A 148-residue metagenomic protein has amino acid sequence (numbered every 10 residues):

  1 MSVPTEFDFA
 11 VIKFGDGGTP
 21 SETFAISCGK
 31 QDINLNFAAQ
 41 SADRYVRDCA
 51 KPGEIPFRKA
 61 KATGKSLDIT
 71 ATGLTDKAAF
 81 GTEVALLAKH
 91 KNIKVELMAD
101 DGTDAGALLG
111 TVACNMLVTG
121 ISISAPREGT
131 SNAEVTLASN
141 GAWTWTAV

Functional and structural regions predicted by a protein language model:
M1-F9, G141-V148: Compositionally biased, intrinsically disordered low-complexity segments enriched in polar/Pro/Gly and often Gln
S2-T72, T111-S131: Solvent-exposed edge beta-strands and adjacent loop segments that serve as assembly or binding interfaces
T23-I26, T82, V148: A short, polar/proline- and glycine-enriched secondary-structure boundary/capping micro-motif
S41-Y45, A79, V95, A105 (+2 more regions): Residues in flexible loops and secondary-structure boundaries
L74-A78, A142: Acidic glycine-/aspartate-rich tracts in secreted/extracellular proteins
A78-N115, T119: Short, acidic/charged, Gly/Pro-enriched secondary-structure junctions
T119, P126-V148: C-terminal or internal capping secondary-structure element at the end of a domain, subdomain, or sheet
